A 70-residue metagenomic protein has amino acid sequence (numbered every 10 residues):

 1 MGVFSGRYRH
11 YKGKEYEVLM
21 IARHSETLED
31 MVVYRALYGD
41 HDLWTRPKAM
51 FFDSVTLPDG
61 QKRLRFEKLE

Functional and structural regions predicted by a protein language model:
M1-E70: Mixed-charge, low-complexity intrinsically disordered regions
